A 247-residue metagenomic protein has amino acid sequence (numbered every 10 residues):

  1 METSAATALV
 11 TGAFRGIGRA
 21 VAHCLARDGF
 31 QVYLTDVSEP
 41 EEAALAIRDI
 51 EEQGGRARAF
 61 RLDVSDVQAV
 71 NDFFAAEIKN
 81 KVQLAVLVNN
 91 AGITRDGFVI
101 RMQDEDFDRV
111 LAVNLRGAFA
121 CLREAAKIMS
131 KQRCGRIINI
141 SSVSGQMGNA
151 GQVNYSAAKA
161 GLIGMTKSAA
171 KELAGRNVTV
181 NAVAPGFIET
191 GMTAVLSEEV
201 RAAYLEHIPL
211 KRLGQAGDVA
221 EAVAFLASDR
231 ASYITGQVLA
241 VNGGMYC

Functional and structural regions predicted by a protein language model:
F14-R15: Conserved glycine-rich cofactor-binding loop
F30-L45: Conserved glycine-rich Rossmann-like NAD(P)H-binding loop of the short-chain dehydrogenase/reductase
F98-V99, Q103-L111, T193, Y204: Substrate-binding pocket helix/loop in short-chain dehydrogenase/reductase
L122, A158, T166: Active-site helix of classical SDR
L122, S130, C134, R212-V241 (+1 more regions): C-terminal substrate-recognition "lid" of short-chain dehydrogenase/reductases
K127, K171-G175, S232: Alpha-helical segment proximal to the catalytic Tyr-Lys
S142: Residue(s) in the substrate-gating loop at a strand-loop-helix junction that position the organic substrate next
